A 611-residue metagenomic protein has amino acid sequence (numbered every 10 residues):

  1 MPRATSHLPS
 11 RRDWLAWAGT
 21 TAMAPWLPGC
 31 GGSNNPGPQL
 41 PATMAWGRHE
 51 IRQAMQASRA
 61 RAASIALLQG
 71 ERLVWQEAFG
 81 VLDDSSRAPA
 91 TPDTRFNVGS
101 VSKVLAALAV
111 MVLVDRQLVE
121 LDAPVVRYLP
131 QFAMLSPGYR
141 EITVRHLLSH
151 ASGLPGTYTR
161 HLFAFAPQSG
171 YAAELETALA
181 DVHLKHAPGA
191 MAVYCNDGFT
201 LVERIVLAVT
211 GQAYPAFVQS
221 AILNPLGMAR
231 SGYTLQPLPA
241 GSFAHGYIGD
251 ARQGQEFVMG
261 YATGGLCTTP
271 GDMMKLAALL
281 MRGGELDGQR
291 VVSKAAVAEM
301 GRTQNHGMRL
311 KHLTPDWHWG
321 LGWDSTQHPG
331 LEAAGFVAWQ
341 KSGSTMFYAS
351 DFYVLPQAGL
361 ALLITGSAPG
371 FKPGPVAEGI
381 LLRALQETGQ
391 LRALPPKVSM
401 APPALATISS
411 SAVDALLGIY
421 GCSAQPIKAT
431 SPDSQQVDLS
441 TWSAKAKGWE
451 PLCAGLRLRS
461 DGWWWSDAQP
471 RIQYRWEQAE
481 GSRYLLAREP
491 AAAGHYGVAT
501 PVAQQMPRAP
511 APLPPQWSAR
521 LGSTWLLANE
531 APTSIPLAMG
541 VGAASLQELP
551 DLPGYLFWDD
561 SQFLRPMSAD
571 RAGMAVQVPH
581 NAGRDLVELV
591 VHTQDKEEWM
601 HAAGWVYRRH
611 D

Functional and structural regions predicted by a protein language model:
P2-P25: N-terminal secretory signal peptides and thylakoid transit peptides that target proteins across membranes
R12, D122-A123, R145, P215 (+1 more regions): Residues in well-ordered alpha-helical elements
W17-T20, Q131, H150-G153, L279-R282 (+1 more regions): Residues within well-ordered alpha-helical secondary structure of globular protein domains
T21, G80-L82, A368, S423: A generic structural motif
W26-L27, L113: Hydrophobic membrane-targeting alpha-helices
C30, N35-W75, L207, Q212 (+3 more regions): Catalytic loop of the DD-peptidase/beta-lactamase superfamily, centered on the K-T-G motif and neighboring
G37, P41, R52, A57 (+8 more regions): Active-site-proximal loop and beta-strand segments within enzyme catalytic domains
R140, G198, T269-D272: An acidic site on a long C-lobe helix of protein kinase domains
